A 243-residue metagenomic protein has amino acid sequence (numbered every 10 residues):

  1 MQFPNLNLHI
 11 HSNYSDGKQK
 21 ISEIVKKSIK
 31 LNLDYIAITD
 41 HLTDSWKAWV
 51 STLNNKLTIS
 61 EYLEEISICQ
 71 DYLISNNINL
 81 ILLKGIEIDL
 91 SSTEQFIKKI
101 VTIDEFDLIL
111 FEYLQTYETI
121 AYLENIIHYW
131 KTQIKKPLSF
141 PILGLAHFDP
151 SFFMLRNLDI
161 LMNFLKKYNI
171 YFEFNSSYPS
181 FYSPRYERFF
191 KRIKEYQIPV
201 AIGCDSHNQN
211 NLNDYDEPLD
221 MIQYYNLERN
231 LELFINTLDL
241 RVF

Functional and structural regions predicted by a protein language model:
M1-S12, I21, V25, V101 (+2 more regions): Charged catalytic cores and adjacent phosphate/nucleic-acid-binding surfaces used for phosphate/nucleic-acid chemistry
L6, A37, K84, G144 (+1 more regions): Residue-level marker for buried hydrophobic side chains located in beta-strands that build the well-ordered beta-sheet
S12-N13, Y35-T39: Ser/Thr-glycine-rich phosphate-binding loops at phosphate-binding pockets of nucleotides, nucleotide cofactors
Y14-K18, D44: Short N-terminal binding/cap micro-motifs at the start of the first secondary-structure element
K26-Y35: Active-site metal-binding motif and surrounding structural segment of the metallo-beta-lactamase
A37-W49: Short, conserved active-site loops that position catalytic residues or coordinate cofactors/metal ions across diverse
L42, Y113-Q115, C204: Short, histidine-centered active-site or binding-site loop motifs used for metal coordination, general acid-base
W46-F174, Q223, L227-R229: Extended substrate/RNA-proximal surfaces in nucleic-acid metabolism proteins
